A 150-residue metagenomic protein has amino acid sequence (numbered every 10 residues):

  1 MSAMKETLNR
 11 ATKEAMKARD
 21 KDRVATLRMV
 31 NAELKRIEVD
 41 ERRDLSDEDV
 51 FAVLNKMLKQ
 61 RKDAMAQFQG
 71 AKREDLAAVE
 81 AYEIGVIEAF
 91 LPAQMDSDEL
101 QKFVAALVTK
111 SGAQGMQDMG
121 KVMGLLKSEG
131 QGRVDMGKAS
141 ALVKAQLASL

Functional and structural regions predicted by a protein language model:
S2-F90, Q94-M116, K121-S128, R133 (+1 more regions): N-terminal cationic and glycine-rich segments that engage phosphates or anionic surfaces
